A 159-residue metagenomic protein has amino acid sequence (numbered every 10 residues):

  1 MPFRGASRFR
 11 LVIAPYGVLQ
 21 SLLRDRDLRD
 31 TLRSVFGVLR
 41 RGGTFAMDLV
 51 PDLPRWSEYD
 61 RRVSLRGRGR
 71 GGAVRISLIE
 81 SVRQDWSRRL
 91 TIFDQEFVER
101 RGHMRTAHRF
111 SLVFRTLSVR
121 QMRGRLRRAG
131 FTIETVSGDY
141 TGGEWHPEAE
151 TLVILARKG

Functional and structural regions predicted by a protein language model:
P2-V12: A short acidic, Gly/Pro-enriched loop at the edge of an enzyme's catalytic core that lines a small-molecule cofactor
R4, Q20-L22: A short His-aromatic
R8-F9, S57-R61, E148: Short aromatic-enriched loop/helix-cap "lid" or pocket-rim segments at secondary-structure transitions that line
D27-T44: A short glycine-rich, Lys/Arg-flanked "PGG" loop and its adjoining helix->strand segment in the class I
F45-A46, I133: A short hydrophobic/small-residue beta-strand
A46-G124: SAM-dependent methyltransferase
V113-G159: C-terminal lobe and adjacent flexible extensions of AdoMet/dcAdoMet transferase-like proteins
